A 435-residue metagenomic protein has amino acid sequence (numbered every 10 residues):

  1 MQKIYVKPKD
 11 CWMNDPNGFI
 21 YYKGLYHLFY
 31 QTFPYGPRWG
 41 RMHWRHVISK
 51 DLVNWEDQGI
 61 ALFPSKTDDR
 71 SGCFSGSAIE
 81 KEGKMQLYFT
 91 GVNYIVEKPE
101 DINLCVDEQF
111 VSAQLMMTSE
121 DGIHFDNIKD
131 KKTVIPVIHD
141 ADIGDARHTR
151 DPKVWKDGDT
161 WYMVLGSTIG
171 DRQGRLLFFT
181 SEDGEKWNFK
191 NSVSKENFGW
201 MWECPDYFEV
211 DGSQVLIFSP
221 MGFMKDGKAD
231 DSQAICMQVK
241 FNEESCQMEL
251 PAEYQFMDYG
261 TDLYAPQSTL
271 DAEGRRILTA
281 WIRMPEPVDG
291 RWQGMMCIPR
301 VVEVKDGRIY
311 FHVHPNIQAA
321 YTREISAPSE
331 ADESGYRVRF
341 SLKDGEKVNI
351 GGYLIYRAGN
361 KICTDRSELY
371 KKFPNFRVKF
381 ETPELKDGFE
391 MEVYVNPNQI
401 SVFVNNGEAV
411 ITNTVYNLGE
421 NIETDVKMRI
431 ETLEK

Functional and structural regions predicted by a protein language model:
M1-D151, K156-G199, D211-Y259, A280-Y321 (+2 more regions): Beta-rich carbohydrate-recognition and catalytic domains
E209, I235-K435: Beta-rich accessory regions
